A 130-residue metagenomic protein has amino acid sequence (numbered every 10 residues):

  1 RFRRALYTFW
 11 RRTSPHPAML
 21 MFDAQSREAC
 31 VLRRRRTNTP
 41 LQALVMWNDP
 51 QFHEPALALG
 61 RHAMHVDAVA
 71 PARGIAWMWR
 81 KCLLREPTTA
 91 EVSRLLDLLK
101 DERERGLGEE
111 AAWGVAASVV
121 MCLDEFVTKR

Functional and structural regions predicted by a protein language model:
R1-G74, E109-R130: An acidic, gly/pro-interrupted, aromatic-rich
A63-A117: C-terminal structured "cap/appendage" subdomains that terminate the fold
